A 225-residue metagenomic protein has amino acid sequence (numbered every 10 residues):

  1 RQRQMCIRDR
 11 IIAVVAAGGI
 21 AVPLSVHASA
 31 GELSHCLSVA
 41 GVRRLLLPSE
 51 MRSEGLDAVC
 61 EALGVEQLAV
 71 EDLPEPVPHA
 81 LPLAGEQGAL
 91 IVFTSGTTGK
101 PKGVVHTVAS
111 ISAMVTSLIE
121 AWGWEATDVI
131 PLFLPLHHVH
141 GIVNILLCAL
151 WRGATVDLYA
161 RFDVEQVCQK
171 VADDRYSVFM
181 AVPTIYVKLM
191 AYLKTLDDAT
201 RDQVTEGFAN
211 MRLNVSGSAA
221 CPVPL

Functional and structural regions predicted by a protein language model:
Q2-I7: Short, small-residue-biased leader/transition segments that mark boundaries at the very start of proteins
R10-A17, A21, C60, I111 (+1 more regions): Short hydrophobic alpha-helical segments of the AMP-binding
I11, V15-L46, K102-V105, L132-F133 (+1 more regions): Short beta-strand->loop structural element characteristic of the AMP-binding/adenylate-forming
V26-L56, E75, M114-P131, D163-S177: Conserved ATP-dependent adenylate/AMP-binding module captured primarily in the ANL superfamily
L47-E54, A160, Y176-L225: Adenylate-forming
E75-F93, K100, G123-V129: Conserved pre-ATP/AMP-binding loop-to-beta segment of ANL
A89-V115: Conserved AMP-binding A3 loop
S112-V129, V139-M180, K188, Y192-L196: Conserved AMP-binding/adenylation subdomain of ANL enzymes
